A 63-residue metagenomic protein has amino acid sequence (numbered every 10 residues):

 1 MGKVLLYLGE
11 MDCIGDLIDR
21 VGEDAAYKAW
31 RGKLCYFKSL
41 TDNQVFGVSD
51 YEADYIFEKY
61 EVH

Functional and structural regions predicted by a protein language model:
M1-L5: Short structural boundary motif marking the start of a folded domain
L8-H63: Acidic, low-complexity, intrinsically disordered interaction modules
